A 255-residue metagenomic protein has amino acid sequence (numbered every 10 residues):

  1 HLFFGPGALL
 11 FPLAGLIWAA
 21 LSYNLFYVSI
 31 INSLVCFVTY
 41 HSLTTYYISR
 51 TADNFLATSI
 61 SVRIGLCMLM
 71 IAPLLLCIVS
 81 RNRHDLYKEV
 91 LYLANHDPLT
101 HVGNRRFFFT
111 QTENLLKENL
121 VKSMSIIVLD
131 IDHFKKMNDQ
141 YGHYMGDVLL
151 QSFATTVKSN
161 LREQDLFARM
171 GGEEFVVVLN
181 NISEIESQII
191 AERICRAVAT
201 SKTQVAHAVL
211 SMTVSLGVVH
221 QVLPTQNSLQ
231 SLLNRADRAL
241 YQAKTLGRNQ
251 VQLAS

Functional and structural regions predicted by a protein language model:
H1-P6, L16-L56: Hydrophobic transmembrane alpha-helices
C67-L91: Juxtamembrane or sensor-core-proximal signal-transducing alpha helices that couple sensory domains to cytosolic
E89-A94, R105-S123, A154-R162, N180: Short regulatory alpha-helical coupling segments that immediately precede and/or link into cyclic nucleotide signaling
L91-T110, L129-H143, Q151: Conserved nucleotide-binding and Mg2+-coordinating catalytic segments in signaling enzymes
H143, E184, Q188, A206 (+1 more regions): Catalytic-core segments of nucleotide cyclases and related cyclic-nucleotide turnover enzymes
M145-L166, E174, R193: Active-site-proximal alpha-helical element of nucleotidyl cyclase-like catalytic domains and analogous helices
A154-T155, E186-Q204, R235-D237: Alpha-helical scaffold within the catalytic cores of cyclic-nucleotide enzymes
L166-R169, L210: A short pre-motif secondary-structure segment
